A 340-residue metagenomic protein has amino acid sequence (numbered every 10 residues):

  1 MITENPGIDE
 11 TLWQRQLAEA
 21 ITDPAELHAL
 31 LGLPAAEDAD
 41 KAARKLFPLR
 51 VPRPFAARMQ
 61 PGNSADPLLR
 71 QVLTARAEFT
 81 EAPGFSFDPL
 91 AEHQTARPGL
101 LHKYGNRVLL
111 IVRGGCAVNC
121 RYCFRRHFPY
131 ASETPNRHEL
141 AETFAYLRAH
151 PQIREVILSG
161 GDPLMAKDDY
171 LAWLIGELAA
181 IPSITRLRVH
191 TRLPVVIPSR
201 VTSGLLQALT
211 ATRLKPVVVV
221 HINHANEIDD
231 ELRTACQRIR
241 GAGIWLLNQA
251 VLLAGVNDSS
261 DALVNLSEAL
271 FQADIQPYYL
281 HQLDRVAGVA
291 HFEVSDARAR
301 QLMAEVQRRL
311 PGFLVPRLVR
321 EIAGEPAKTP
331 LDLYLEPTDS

Functional and structural regions predicted by a protein language model:
M1-H102: Flexible, acidic/Gly-rich N-terminal and inter-domain linker regions that tether and position cofactor-handling modules
P48, Q94-R125: N-terminal pre-triad scaffold of radical SAM enzymes
F55, C120, Y278: Conserved, mostly hydrophobic/aromatic
L110, V156-L158: Hydrophobic positions in the central parallel beta-sheet of the AAA+
C123-P135: Iron-sulfur (Fe-S) cluster-binding segments and ferredoxin-like electron-carrier domains, especially [2Fe-2S]
F124, R137-E139, H150: Intrinsically disordered, low-complexity linker/loop segments enriched in Gly/Pro and charged/polar residues
A141-E155, L164-L310: Conserved AdoMet/S-adenosylmethionine-binding subsite of the radical SAM
R300-S340: C-terminal accessory regions of radical SAM enzymes
